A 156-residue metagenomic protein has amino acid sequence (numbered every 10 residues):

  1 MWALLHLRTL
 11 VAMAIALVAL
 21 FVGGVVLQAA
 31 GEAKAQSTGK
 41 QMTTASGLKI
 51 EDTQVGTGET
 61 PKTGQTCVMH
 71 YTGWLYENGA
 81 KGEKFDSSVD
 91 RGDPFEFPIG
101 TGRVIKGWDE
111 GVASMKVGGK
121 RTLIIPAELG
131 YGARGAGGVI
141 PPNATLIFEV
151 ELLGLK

Functional and structural regions predicted by a protein language model:
W2-K156: Cross-family detector of peptidyl-prolyl cis-trans isomerase
